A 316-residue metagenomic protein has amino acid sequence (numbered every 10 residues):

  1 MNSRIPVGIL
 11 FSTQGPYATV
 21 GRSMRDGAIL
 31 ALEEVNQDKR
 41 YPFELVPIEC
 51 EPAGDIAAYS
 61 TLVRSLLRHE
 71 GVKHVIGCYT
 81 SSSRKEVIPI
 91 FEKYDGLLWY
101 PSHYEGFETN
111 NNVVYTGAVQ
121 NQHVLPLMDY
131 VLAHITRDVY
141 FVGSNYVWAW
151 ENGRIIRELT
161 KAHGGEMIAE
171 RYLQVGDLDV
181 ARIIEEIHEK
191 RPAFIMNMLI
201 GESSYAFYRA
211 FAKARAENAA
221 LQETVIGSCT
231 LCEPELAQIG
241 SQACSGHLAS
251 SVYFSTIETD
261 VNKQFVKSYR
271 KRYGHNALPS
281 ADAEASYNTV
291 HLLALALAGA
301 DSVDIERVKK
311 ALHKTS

Functional and structural regions predicted by a protein language model:
M1-S316: Extracytosolic ligand-binding ectodomains
